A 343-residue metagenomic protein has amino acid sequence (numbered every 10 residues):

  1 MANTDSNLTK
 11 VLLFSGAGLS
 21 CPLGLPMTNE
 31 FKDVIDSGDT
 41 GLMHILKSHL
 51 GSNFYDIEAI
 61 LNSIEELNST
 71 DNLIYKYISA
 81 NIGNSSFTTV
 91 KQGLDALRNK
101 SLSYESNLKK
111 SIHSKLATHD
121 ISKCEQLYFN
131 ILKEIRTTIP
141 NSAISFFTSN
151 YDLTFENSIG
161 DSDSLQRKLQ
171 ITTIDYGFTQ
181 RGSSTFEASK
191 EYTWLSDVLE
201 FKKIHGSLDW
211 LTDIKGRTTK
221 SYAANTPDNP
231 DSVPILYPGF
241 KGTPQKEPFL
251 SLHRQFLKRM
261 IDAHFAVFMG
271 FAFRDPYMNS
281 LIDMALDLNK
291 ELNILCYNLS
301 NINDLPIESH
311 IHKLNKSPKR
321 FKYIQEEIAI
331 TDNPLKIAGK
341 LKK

Functional and structural regions predicted by a protein language model:
M1-L23, T28-G38, H44-F54, E191 (+1 more regions): SIR2/sirtuin-family catalytic core signature
V34, L42-I45, H49, I60-S63 (+10 more regions): Charge-rich, solvent-exposed alpha-helical interaction surfaces
H49-N99, R136-S232: Extended, H/D-rich, highly charged conserved domains that either
Y104-E125, S232-E247: Glycine-rich phosphate-binding "P-loop"
I121-R136, P248-F256: A short, well-structured juxtamembrane/interface segment
A223-L236, Q245, R254-L257: A glycine-rich, aromatic-flanked flexible loop/lid motif
K241-H253, F273-R274: A general structural motif
